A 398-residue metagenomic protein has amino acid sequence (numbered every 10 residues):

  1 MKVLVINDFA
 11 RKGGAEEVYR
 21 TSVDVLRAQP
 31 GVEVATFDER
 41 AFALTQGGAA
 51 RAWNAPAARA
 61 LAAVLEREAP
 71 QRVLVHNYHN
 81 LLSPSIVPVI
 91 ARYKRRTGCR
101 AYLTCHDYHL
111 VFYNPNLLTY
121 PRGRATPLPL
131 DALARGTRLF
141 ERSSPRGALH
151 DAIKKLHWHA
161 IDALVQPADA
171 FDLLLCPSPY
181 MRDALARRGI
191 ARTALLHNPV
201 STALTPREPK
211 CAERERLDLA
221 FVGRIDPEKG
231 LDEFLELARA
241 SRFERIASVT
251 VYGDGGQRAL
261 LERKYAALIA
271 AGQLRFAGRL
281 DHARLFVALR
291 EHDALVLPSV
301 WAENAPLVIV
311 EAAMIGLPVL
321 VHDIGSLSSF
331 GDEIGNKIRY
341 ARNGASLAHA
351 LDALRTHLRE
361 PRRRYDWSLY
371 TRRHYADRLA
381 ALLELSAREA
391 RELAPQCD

Functional and structural regions predicted by a protein language model:
E17-T21, L217, F221-A240, G256-L260: A conserved mid-protein helix/loop that constitutes part of the nucleotide-sugar donor-binding site
H109, P121-L173, D183: Membrane-proximal helix-turn-helix segments that form the acceptor-binding/catalytic region of lipid-linked
Y180, P199: Carbohydrate-associated surface elements
E262-L280: Nucleotide-activated donor-binding/catalytic signature segment of Leloir-type glycosyltransferases, i.e., the conserved
R290-N304: Acidic donor-binding loop of glycosyltransferase active sites
I309, P318-V321: Short hydrophobic beta-strand element within catalytic cores of glycosyltransferases and related nucleotide-activated
N336-A345, A353-H357: Conserved acidic donor-binding segment of nucleotide-sugar-dependent glycosyltransferases
L358-A390: A charged, aromatic-enriched C-terminal amphipathic alpha-helix characteristic of glycosyltransferases across folds
